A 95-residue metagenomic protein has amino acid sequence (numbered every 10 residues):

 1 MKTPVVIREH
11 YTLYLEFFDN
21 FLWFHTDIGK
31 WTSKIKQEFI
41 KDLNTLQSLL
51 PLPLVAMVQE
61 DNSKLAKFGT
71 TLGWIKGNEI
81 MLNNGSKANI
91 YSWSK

Functional and structural regions predicted by a protein language model:
M1-Y11, P51: A short helix-loop-beta-strand connector motif used in the catalytic cores of GNAT acetyltransferases and, in some
T12-L13, A88: Short, isolated positions in well-ordered beta-strands
E16-W31: Conserved acetyl-CoA binding element of GNAT-fold acetyltransferases
F21-L22, P51-A56: Hydrophobic beta-strand segments of well-ordered beta-sheets in folded domains
S33-L49, K67, T71: Conserved acetyl-CoA-binding loop-helix of GNAT-fold acetyltransferases
V55-K67, N83: Conserved beta-strand-loop-alpha-helix junction that forms the acyl-donor binding cleft
I75-N89: Conserved catalytic-core motifs of GNAT/GCN5-like acyltransferases
I90-S94: Short, well-ordered beta-strand micro-motif
